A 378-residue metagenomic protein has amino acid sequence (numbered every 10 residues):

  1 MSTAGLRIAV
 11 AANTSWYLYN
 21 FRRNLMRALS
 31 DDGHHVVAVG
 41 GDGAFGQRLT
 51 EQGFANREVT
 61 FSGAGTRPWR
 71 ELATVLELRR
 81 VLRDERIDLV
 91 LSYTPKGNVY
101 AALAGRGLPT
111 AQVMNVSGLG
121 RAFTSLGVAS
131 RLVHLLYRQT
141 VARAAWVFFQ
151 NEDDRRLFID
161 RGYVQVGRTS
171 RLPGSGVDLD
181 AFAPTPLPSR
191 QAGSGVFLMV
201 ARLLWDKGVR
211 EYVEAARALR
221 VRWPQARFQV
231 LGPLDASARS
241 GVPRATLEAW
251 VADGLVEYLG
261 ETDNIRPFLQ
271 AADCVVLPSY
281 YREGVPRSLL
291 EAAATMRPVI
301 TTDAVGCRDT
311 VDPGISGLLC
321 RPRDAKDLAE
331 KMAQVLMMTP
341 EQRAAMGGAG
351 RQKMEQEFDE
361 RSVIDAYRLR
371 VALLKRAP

Functional and structural regions predicted by a protein language model:
G40-A44, V200, R227-V242: Glycosyltransferase donor-sugar binding loop
R57-E58, R138-T185: Donor nucleotide-sugar binding/catalytic pocket of nucleotide-sugar-dependent glycosyltransferases
P186-K207, V213-R217, Q229: Conserved donor-binding/catalytic core segment of Leloir-type glycosyltransferases
G232, G241-T262: Nucleotide-activated donor-binding/catalytic signature segment of Leloir-type glycosyltransferases, i.e., the conserved
L255, Q270-G284, R297: Acidic donor-binding loop of glycosyltransferase active sites
P298-T301, V311: Short hydrophobic beta-strand element within catalytic cores of glycosyltransferases and related nucleotide-activated
D312-G314, L318-A325, Q334-P340: Conserved acidic donor-binding segment of nucleotide-sugar-dependent glycosyltransferases
Q334, E341-E357, V363-L369: A short, well-ordered alpha-helix in the C-terminal region of glycosyltransferases
